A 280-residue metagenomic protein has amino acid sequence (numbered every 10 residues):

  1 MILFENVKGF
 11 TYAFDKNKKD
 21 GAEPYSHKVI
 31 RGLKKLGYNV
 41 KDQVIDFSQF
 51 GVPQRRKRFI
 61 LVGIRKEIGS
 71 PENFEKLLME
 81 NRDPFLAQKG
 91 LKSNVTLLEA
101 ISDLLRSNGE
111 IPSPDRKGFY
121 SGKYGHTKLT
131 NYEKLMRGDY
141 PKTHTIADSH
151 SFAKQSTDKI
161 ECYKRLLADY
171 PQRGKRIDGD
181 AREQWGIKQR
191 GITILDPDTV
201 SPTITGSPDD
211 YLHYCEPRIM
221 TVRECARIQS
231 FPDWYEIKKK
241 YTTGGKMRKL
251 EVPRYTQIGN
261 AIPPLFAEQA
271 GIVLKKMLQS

Functional and structural regions predicted by a protein language model:
M1-R182: Class I S-adenosyl-L-methionine
G122-S280: C-terminal target-recognition/interaction regions appended to catalytic cores
